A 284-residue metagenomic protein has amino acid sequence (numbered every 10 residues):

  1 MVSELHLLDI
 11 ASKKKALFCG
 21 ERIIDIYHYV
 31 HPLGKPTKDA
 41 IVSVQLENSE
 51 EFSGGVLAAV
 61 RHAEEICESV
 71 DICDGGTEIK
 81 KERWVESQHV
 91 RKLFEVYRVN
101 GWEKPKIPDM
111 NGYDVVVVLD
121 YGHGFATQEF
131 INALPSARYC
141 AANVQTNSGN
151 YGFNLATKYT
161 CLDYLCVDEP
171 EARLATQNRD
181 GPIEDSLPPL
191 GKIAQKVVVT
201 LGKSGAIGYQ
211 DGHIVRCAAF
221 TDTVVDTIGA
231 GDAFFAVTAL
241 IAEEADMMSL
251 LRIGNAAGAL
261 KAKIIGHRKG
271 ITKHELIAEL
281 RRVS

Functional and structural regions predicted by a protein language model:
M1-A40, V44-T227, A242-A256, K263-S284: Ribokinase/PfkB-type carbohydrate-kinase core domain
G231: Short basic (Lys/Arg) and small-residue
V237-T238: Flexible, glycine-rich loop/tail regions that form catalytic "lids" or insertion modules at the edges of active sites
